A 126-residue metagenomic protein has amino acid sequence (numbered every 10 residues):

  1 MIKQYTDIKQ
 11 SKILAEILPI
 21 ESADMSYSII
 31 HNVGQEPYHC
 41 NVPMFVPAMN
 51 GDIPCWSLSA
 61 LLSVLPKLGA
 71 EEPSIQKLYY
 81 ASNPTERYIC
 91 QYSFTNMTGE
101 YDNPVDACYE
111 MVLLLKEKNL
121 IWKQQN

Functional and structural regions predicted by a protein language model:
M1-Q35: Extreme N-terminal leader/activation tails
Q4, I8, E100-Y101, V105: Generic alpha-helix initiation/capping and coil-helix boundary signal
E16, L113, E117: Short, well-ordered alpha-helices that flank and scaffold nucleotide-derived cofactor binding pockets
I20, H31-D102, E117, I121-N126: N-terminal segment of the canonical double-stranded RNA-binding domain
N103-L114: A short, charged, amphipathic alpha-helix used as a generic interaction element across diverse proteins
